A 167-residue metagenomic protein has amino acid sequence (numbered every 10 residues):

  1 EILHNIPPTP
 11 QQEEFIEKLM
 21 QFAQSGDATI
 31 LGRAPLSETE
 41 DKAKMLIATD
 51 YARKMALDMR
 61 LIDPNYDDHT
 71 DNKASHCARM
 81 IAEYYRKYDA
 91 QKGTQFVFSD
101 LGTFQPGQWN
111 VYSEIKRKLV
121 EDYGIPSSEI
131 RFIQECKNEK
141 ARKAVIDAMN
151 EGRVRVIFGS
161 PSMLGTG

Functional and structural regions predicted by a protein language model:
E1-H69, K73, A82-E83: Inter-lobe connector of SF1/SF2 helicase motors
R60-L61, F104-Q108, G165-G167: Short catalytic/ligand-binding loop motif for oxyanion handling, primarily in non-cytosolic enzymes, centered on
Y66-A78, G107-Y112: Phosphate/oxyanion-binding active-site loops and adjacent basic polyanion-contact surfaces
A90-K92, R153-V154: Short, high-confidence coil segments that cap the C-terminus of an alpha-helix and link into the following beta-strand
K92-G102: Conserved RecA-like ASCE P-loop NTPase motor core of nucleic-acid helicases/translocases
L101-Q134: Conserved helicase motor "Helicase C" RecA-like lobe of SF1/SF2 P-loop NTPases
G124-L164: Conserved helicase ATPase core of P-loop NTP-dependent helicases/translocases
